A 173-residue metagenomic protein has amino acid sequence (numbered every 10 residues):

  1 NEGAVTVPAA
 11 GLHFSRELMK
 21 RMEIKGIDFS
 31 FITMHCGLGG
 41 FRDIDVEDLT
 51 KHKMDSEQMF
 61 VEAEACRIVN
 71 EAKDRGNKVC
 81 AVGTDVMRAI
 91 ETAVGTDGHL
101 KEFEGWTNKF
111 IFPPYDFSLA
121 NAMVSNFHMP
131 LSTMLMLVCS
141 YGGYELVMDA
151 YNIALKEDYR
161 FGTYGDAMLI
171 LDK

Functional and structural regions predicted by a protein language model:
N1-K173: Surface-exposed, charge/polar-rich loops and edge strands
